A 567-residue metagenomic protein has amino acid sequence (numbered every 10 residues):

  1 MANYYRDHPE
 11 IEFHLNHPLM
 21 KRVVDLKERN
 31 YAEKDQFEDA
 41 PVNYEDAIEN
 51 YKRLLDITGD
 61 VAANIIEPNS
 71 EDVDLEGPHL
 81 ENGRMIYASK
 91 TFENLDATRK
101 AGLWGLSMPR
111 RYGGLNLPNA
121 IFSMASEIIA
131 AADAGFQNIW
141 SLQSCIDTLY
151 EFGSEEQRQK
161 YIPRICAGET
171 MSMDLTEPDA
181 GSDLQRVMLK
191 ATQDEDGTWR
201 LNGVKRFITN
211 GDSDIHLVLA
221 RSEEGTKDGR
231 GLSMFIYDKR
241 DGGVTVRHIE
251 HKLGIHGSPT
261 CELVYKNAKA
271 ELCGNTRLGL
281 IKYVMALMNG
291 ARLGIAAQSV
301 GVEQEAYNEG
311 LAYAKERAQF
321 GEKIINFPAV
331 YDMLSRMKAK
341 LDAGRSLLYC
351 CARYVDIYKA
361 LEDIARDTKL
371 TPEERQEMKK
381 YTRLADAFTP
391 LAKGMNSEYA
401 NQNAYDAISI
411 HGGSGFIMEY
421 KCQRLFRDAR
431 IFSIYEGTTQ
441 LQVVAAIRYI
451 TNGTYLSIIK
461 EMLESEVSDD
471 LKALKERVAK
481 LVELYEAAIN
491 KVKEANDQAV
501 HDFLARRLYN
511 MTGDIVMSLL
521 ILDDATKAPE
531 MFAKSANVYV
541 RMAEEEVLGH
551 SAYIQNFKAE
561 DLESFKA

Functional and structural regions predicted by a protein language model:
M1-E81: Extended, charge-enriched "interface" segments that sit outside catalytic cores
A2-Y5, P9-E10, H17-L19, I255 (+3 more regions): Alpha-helix capping/hinge segments and adjacent helical runs
D35, R240, R247, P259-A291 (+3 more regions): A glycine-rich, basic-preceded beta-loop-alpha segment at the flavin cofactor/substrate interface of flavin-utilizing
G59-D60, K90-P163, A167, T209-G211 (+3 more regions): Internal helix-loop-helix
Y112, G453, S465-A567: C-terminal amphipathic alpha-helical interaction region
A191, I255-M285, G413-T439, V482: Flexible glycine/proline-rich, aromatic-decorated loop/lid segments
T198, N202-V244: A short core secondary-structure module
D342-K393, I489-F503, L522, T526 (+1 more regions): C-terminal helix-coil-helix/basic helical segment that borders enzyme active sites and/or dimer interfaces and provides
